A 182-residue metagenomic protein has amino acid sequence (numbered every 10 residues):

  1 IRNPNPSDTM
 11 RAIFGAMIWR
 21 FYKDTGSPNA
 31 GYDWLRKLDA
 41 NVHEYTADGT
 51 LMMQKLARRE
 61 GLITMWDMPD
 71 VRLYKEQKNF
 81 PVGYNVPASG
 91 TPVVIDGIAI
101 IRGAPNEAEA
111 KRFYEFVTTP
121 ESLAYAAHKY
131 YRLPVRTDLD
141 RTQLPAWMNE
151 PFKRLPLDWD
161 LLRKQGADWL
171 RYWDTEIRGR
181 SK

Functional and structural regions predicted by a protein language model:
I1-E60: Extracytoplasmic ligand-binding site segments that recognize negatively charged/polar headgroups
N5-T9, P69-R72, S89-P92, P105 (+1 more regions): Solvent-exposed loop/turn segments at secondary-structure junctions within structured extracellular/periplasmic domains
A12, W34-L38, Y45-T46, K78-R102: Periplasmic-binding protein-like
I18-Y22, D39-H43, A57, G61 (+4 more regions): Sec-exported extracytoplasmic/periplasmic mature domains
M52-M53, V71, A110: Short, hydrophobic alpha-helical packing/hinge segments within bilobed ligand-binding/sensory domains
A57, L62-P81: A ligand-binding cleft/hinge motif common to bilobed small-molecule-binding domains
T91-P92, D96, I101-L157: Mature extracytoplasmic/periplasmic domains
Q143-K182: Extracellular/periplasmic bilobal clamshell ligand-binding domains
